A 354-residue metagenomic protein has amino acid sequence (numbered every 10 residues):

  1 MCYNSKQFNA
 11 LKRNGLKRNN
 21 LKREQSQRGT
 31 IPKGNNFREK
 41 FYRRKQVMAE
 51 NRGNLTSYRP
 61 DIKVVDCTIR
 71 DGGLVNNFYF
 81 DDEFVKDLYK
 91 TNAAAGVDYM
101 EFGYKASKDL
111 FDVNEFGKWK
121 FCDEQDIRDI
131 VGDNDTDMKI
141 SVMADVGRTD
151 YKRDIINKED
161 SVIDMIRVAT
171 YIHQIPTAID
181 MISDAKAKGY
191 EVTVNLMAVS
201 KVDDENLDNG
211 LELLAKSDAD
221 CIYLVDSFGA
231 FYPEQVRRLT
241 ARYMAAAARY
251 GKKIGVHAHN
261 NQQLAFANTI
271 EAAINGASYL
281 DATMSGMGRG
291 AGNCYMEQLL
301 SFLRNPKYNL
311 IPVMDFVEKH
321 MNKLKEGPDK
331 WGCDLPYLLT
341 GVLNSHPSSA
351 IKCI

Functional and structural regions predicted by a protein language model:
M1-K6, K12, K17-L21, Q25-S26 (+2 more regions): Intrinsic disorder/low-complexity segments
F41-I354: Catalytic cores and adjacent flexible loops of soluble metabolic enzymes that perform enolate/carbanion chemistry on
